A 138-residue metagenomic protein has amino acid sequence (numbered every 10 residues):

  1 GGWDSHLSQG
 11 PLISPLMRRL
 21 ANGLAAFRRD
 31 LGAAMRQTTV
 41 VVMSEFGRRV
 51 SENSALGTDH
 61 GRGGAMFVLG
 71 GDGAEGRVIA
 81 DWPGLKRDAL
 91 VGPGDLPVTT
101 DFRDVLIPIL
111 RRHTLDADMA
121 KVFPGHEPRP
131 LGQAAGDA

Functional and structural regions predicted by a protein language model:
G1-A138: Feature marks hydrolase-like catalytic cores characterized by long aromatic- and Gly/Pro-rich stretches
